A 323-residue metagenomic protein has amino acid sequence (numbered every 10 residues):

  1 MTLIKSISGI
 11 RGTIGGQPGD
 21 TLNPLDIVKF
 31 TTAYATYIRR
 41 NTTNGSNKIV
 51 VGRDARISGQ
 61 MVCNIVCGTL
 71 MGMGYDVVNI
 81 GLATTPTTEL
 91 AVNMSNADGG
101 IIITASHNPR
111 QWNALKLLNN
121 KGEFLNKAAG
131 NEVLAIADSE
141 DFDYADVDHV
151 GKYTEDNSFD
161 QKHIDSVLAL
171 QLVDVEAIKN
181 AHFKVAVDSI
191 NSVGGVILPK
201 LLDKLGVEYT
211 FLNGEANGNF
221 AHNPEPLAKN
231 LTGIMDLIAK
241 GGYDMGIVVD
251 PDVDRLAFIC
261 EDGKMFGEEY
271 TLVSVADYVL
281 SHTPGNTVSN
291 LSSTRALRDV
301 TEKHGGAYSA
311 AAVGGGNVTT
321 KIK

Functional and structural regions predicted by a protein language model:
M1-G68, G72-M73, K152-V185: An N-terminal, well-structured beta->alpha segment
L3, T42-N44, V92-S95, N108-R110 (+7 more regions): Solvent-exposed alpha-helices and their adjacent loops that cap or buttress functional pockets in soluble metabolic
L3-I4, G12, K179-D203, S292-K323: A structured phosphate/pyrophosphate-recognition subdomain
T13, N113-A239: Gly/Ser/Thr-enriched, mixed-charge loops and adjacent short helices that form phosphate/oxyanion-binding elements
T36, R40, K48-W112, K200-I259: N-terminal small/polar loop signature for handling phosphorylated ligands or for N-terminal nucleophile
I49, V187, P284-V288: Conserved PLP-anchoring active-site segment centered on the Schiff-base-forming lysine
G59-N64, G130, G195-P199, R298: Short, surface-exposed alpha-helical segments at coil->helix boundaries
L134-D165, C260-K323: Proline/glycine-rich low-complexity loops and linkers
